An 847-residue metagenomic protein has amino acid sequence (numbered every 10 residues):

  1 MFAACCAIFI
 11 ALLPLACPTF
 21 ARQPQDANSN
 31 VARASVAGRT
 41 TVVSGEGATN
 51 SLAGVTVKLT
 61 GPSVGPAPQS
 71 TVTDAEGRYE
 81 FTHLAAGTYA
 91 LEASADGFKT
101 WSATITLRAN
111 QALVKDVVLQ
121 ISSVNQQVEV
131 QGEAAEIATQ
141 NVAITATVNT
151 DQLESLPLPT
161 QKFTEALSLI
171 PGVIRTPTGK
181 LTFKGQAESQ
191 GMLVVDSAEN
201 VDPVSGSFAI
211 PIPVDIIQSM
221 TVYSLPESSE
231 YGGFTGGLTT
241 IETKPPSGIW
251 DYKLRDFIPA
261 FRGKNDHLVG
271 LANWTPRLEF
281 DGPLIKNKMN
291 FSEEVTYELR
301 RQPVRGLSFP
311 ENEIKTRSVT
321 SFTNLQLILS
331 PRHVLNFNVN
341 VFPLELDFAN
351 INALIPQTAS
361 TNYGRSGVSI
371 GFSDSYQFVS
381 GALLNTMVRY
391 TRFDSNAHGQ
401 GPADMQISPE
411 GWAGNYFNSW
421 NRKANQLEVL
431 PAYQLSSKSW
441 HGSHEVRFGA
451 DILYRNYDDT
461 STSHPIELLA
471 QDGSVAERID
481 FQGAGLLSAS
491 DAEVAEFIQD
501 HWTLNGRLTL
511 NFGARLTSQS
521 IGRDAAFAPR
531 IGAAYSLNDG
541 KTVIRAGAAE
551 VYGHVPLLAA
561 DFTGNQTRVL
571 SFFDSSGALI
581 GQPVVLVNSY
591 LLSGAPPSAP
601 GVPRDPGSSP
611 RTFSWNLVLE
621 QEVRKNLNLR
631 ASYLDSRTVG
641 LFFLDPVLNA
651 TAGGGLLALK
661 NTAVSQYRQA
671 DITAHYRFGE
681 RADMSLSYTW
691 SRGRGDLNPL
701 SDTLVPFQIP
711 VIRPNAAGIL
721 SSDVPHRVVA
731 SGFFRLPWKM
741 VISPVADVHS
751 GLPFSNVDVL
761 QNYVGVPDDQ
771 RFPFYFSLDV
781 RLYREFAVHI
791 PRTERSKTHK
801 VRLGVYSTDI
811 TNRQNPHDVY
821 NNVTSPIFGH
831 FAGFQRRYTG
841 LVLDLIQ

Functional and structural regions predicted by a protein language model:
T19-N149, V201, P213: Periplasm-facing N-terminal accessory domains of Gram-negative outer-membrane beta-barrel systems
F98-K99, A103-D116, N125-P245, F257-N265 (+6 more regions): Periplasmic N-terminal accessory/gating domains of Gram-negative outer-membrane beta-barrel systems
R175, S229-G232, P246-D251, I285-M289 (+9 more regions): Short loop/turn motifs that connect adjacent beta-strands in outer-membrane beta-barrel proteins
G270-E345, N362-T386, P529: Transmembrane beta-barrel wall of Gram-negative outer-membrane proteins
R317, V334-F497, L648-A658, T662-A663 (+1 more regions): Replace "related TpsB outer-membrane translocases also match" with "some related outer-membrane beta-barrels such as
G532-A658, P773: Solvent-exposed loop/turn elements at secondary-structure boundaries
N626, W738-L760, Y783-Q847: C-terminal beta-signal and adjacent terminal beta-strands/loops of Gram-negative outer-membrane beta-barrel proteins
R630-V757: Gram-negative outer-membrane beta-barrel transporters
